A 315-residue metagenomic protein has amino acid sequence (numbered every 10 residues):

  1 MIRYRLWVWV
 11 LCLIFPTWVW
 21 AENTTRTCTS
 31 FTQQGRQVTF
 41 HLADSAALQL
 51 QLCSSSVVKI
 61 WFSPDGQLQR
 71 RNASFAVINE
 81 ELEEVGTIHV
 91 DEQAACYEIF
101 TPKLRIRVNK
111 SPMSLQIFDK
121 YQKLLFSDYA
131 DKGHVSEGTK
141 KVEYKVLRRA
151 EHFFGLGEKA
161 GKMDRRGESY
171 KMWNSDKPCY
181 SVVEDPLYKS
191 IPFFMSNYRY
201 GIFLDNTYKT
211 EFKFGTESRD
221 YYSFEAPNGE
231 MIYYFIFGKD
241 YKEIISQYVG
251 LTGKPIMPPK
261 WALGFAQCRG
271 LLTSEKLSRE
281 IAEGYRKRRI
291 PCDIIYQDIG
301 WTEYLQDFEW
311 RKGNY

Functional and structural regions predicted by a protein language model:
M1-V8: Bacterial N-terminal signal peptides that target proteins for export
I2, W20-A262, Q267-E283, I294-G300 (+1 more regions): N-terminal accessory segment at the very beginning of proteins
V8-T17: Bacterial N-terminal signal peptides
R289-P291: Short loop/turn motifs at secondary-structure junctions
E303: Feature marks short, surface-exposed loop/turn motifs that line or immediately flank catalytic pockets and channel
Q306-Y315: Aromatic-lined substrate-binding rim segments of carbohydrate-active enzymes
